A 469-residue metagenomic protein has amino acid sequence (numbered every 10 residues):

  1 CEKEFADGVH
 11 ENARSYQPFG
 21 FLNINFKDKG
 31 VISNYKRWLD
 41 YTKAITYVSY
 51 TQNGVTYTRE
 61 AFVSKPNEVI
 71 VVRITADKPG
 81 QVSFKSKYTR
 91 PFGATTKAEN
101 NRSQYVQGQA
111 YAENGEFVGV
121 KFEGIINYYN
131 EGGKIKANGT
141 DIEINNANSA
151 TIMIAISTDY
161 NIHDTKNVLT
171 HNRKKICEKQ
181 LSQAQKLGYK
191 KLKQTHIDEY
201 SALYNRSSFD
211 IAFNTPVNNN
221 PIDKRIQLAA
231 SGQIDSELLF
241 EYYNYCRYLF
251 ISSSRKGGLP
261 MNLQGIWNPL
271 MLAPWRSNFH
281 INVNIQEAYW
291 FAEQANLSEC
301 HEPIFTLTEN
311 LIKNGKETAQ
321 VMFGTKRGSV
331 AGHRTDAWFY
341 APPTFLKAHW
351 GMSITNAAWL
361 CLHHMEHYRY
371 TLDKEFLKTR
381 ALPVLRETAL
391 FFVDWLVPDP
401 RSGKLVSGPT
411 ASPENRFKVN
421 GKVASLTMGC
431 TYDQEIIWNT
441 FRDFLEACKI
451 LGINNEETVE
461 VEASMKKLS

Functional and structural regions predicted by a protein language model:
C1-A348, H364-Y368, R386-A389, P400 (+3 more regions): Aromatic-residue-lined binding/catalytic grooves and analogous aromatic/hydrophobic interfacial grooves in multimeric
N282-V283, W359, V419-N420: Short hydrophobic/aromatic segments of transmembrane alpha-helices and their interfaces
S353-H367, R380-D394: Extended, hydrophobic alpha-helical segments in both membrane/secreted and soluble proteins
D373-K374: Short loop-to-helix capping motifs
E387-A447: Acidic/histidine-rich catalytic neighborhood
